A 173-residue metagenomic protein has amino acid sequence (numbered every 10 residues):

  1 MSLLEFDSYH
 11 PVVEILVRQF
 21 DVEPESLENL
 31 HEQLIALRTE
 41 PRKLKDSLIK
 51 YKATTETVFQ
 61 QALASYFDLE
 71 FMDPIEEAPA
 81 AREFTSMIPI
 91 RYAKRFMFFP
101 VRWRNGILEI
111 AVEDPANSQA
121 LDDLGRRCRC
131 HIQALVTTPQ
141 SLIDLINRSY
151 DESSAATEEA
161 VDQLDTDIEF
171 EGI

Functional and structural regions predicted by a protein language model:
M1-I173: N-terminal, intrinsically disordered, highly charged
